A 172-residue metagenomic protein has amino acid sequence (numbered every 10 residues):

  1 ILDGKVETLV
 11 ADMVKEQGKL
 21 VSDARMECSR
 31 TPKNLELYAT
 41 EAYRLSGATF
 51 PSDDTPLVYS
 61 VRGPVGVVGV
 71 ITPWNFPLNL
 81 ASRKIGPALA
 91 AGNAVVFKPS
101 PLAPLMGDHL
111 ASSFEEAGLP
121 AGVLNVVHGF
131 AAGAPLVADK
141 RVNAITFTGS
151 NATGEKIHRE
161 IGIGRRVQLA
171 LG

Functional and structural regions predicted by a protein language model:
I1-P56: N-terminal Rossmann-like NAD(P)+-binding subdomain of aldehyde/semialdehyde dehydrogenases
L37, G47-G172: Rossmann-like NAD(P) dinucleotide-binding subdomain of oxidoreductase/dehydrogenase enzymes
